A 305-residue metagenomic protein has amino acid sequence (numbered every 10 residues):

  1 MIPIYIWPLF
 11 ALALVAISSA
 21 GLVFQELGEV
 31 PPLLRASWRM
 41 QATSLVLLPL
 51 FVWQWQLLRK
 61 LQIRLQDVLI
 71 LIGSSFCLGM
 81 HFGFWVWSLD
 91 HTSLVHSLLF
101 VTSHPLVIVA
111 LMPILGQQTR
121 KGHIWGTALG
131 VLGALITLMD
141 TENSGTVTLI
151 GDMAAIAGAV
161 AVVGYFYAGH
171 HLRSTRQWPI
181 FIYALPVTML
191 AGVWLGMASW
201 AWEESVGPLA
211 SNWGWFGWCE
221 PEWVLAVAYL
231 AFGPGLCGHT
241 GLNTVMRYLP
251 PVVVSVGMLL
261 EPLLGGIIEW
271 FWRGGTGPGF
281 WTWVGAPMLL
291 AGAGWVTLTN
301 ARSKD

Functional and structural regions predicted by a protein language model:
M1-S37, S75-F76, M80, F84 (+2 more regions): Glycine-/small-residue-enriched transmembrane alpha-helix faces in small-molecule transporters and effluxers
P8, M40, W223, S255-D305: C-terminal-most transmembrane helix of multi-pass membrane proteins
A16, V52-V95, V101, I136 (+1 more regions): Specific transmembrane alpha-helical segments of multi-pass solute transporters/efflux pumps, especially DMT/EamA
E29-M80, P105-L111, A161-A168, A184-S205 (+1 more regions): Transmembrane alpha-helices of multi-pass small-molecule transport proteins
L34-L45, V86-Q118, G158, P251-W270: Specific alpha-helical transmembrane segments that line the substrate/conduction pathway and gating interfaces
W38, S97-S103, A168-G192, A231-F271: Helix-helix packing/entry segments at the starts of transmembrane helices
L47, F51, T119-T141, A159 (+1 more regions): Hydrophobic transmembrane alpha-helices of multi-pass small-molecule transport proteins
L50-Q54, H104-A128, L263-W283: C-terminal transmembrane-helix exit sites in multi-pass transporters
